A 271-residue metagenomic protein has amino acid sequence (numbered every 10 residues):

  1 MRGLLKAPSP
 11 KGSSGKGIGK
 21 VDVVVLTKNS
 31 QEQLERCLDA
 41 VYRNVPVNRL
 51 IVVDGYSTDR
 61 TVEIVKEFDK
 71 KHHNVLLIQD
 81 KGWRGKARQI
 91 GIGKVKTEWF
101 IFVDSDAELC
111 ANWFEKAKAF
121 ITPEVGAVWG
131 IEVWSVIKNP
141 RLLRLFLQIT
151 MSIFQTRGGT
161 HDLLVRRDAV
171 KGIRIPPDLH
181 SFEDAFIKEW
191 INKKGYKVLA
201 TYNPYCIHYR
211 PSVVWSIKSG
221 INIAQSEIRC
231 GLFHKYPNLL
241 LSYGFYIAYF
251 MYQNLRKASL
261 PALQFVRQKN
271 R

Functional and structural regions predicted by a protein language model:
A40, D54-E63, A107: A conserved acidic beta->alpha catalytic loop
A40-N48: Short, acidic, metal-binding catalytic loop of nucleotide-sugar glycosyltransferases
Q79-V95: Glycine-rich, basic loop-to-helix element that forms the pyrophosphate-binding segment of sugar-nucleotide handling
F100: Short aromatic/hydrophobic "clamp" motif used to bind/position activated sugar donors
N112-R141: Conserved donor NDP-sugar-binding/catalytic core segment of glycosyltransferases
W134-S135, Q148-V165, H180: A recurrent flexible, glycine/aromatic-enriched loop bordering the glycosyltransferase active site that acts as
H180-E189: Acidic donor-binding loop at a coil-to-helix junction in glycosyltransferase catalytic cores that engages
V213-R271: Non-catalytic, C-terminal membrane-associated alpha-helical segments of glycosyltransferases
